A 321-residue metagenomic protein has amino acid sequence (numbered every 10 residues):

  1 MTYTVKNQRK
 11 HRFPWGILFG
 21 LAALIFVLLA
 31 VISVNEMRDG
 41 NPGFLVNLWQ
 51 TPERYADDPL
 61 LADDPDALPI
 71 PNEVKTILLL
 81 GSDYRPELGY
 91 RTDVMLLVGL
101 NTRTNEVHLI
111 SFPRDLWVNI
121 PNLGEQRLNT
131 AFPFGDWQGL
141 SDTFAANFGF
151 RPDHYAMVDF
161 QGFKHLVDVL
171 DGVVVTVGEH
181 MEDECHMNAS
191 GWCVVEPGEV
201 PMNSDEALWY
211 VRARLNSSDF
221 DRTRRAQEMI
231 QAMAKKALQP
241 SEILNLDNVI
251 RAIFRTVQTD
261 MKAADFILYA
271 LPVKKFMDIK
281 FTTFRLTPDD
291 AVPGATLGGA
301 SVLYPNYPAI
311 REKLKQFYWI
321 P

Functional and structural regions predicted by a protein language model:
T2-P321: Non-catalytic, solvent-exposed segments at the cell envelope interface
